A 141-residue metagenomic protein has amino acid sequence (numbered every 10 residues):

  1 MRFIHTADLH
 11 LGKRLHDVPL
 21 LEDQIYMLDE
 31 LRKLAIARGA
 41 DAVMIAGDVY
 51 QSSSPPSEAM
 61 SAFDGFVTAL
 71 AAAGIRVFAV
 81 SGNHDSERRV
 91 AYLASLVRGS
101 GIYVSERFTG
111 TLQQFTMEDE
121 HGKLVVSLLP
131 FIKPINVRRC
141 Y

Functional and structural regions predicted by a protein language model:
M1-F66, A72: N-terminal active-site segment of His-dependent metallophosphoesterases
T6-A7, V43-D48, R76-N83, Y103-F108: Active-site neighborhood of phospho(di)ester-bond hydrolases with catalytic His/Asp-centered motifs
E30-L34, A71-A73, S105-T109, K133-P134: Short, surface-exposed, polar/charged, turn-prone segments marking secondary-structure boundaries
A40, G74, H121-K123: A general structural motif
A42, S57-N83, R88-R89, L96-G99: Glycine-rich, N-terminal phosphate-binding loop and its surrounding beta-alpha-beta segment
P55, D85-Y141: His/Asp/Glu-rich metal-coordinating catalytic cores of metallo-dependent phosphodiesterases/hydrolases acting on
